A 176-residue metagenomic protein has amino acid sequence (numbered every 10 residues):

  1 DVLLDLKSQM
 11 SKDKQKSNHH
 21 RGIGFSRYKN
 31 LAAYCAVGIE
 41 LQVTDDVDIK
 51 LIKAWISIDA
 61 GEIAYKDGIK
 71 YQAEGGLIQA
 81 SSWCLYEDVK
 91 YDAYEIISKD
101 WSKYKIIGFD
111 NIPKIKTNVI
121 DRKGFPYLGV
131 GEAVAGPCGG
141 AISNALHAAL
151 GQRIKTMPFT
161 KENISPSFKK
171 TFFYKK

Functional and structural regions predicted by a protein language model:
D1-K176: Cofactor-binding beta-sheet edge motifs in enzyme active sites
